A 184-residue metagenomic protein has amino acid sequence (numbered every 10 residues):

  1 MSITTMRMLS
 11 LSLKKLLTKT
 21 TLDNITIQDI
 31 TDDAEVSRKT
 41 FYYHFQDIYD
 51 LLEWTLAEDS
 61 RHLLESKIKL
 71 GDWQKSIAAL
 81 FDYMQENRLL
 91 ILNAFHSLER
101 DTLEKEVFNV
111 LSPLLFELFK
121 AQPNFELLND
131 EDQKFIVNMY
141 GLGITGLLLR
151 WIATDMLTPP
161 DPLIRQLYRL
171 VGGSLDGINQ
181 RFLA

Functional and structural regions predicted by a protein language model:
M1-T20, N24-I27, D33-A184: Alpha-helical bundle regulatory/interaction domains
